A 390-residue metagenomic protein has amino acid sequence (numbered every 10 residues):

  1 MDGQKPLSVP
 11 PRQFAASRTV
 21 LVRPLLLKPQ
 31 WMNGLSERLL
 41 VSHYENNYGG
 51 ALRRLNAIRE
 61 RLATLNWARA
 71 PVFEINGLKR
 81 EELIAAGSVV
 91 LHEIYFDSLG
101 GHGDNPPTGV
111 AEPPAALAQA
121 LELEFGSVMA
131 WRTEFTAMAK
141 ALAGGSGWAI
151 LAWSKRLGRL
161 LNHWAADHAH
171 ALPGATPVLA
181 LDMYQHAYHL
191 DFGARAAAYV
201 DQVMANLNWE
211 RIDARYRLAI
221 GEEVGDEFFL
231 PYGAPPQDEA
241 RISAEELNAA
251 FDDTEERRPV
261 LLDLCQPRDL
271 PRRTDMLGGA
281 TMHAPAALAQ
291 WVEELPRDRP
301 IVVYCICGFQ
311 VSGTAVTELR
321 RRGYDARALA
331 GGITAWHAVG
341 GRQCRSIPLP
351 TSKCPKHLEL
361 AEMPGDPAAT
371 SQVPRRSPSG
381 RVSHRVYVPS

Functional and structural regions predicted by a protein language model:
D2-P231: Feature for soluble, non-membrane regions of globular proteins
E223-R273, C344-T370, H384-S390: Flexible, polar/low-complexity N-terminal or interdomain linker segments that lie immediately upstream of folded
L270-L277, E293: Short loop/helix-cap segments at secondary-structure boundaries that form the rim of catalytic
L277-H283: Active-site regions of enzymes building and remodeling cell-envelope glycoconjugates
P285-H337: Catalytic cysteine-centered active loop of the rhodanese-like fold, especially the PTP/DSP P-loop
A330-T351: Cysteine-dependent PTP/DSP-like catalytic domain, specifically the C-terminal lobe
